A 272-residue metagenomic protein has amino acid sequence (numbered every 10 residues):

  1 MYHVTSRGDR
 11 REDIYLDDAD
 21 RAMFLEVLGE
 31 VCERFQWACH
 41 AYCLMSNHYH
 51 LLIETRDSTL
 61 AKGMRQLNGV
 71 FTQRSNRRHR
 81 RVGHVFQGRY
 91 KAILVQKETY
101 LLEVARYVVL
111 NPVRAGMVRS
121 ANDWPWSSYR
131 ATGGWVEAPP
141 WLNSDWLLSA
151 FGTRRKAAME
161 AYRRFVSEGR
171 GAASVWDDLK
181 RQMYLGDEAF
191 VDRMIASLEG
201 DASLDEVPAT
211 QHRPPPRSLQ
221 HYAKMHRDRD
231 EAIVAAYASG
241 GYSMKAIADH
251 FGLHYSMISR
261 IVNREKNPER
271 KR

Functional and structural regions predicted by a protein language model:
M1-S46, E54-R272: Short Pro-Cys-Gly-centered "Cys-loop" motif that presents a nucleophilic cysteine in a tight turn
